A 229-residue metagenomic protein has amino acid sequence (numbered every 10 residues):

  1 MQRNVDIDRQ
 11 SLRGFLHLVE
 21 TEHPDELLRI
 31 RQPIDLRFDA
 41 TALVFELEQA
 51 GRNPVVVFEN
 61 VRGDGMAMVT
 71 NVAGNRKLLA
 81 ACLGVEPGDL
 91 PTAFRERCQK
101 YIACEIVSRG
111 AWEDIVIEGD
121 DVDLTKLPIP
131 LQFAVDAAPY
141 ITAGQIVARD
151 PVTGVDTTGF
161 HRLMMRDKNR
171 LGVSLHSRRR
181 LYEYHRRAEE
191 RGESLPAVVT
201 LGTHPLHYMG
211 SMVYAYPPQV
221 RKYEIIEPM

Functional and structural regions predicted by a protein language model:
M1-M229: Extended, highly charged
